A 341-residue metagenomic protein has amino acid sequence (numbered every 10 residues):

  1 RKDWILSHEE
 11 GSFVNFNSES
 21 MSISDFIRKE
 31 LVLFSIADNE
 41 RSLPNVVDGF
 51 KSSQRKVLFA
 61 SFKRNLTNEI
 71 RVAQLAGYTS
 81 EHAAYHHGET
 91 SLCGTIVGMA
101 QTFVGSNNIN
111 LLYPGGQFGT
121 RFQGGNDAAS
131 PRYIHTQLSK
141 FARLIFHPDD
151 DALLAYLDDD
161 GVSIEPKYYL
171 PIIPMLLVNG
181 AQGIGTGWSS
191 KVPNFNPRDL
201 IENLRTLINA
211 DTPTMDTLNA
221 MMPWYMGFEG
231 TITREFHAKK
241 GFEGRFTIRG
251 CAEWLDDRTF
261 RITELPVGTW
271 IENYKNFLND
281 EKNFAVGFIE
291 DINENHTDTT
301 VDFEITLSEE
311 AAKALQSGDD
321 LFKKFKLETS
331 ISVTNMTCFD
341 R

Functional and structural regions predicted by a protein language model:
R1-R341: Conserved phosphate-chemistry cores used by DNA topoisomerases
